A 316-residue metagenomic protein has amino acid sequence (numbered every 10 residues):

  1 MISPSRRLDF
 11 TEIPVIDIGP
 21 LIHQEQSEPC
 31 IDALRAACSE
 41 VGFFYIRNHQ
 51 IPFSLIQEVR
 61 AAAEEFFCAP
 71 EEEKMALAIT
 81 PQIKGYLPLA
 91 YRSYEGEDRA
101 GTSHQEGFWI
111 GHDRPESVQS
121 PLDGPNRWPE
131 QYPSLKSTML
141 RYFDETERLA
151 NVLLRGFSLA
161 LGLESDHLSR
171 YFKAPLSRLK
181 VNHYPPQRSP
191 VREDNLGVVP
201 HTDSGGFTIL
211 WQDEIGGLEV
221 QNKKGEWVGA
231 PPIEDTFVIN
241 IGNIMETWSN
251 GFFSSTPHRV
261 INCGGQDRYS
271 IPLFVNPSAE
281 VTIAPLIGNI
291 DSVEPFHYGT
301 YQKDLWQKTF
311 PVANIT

Functional and structural regions predicted by a protein language model:
M1-T316: Peripheral, non-catalytic segments flanking oxidoreductase cores
